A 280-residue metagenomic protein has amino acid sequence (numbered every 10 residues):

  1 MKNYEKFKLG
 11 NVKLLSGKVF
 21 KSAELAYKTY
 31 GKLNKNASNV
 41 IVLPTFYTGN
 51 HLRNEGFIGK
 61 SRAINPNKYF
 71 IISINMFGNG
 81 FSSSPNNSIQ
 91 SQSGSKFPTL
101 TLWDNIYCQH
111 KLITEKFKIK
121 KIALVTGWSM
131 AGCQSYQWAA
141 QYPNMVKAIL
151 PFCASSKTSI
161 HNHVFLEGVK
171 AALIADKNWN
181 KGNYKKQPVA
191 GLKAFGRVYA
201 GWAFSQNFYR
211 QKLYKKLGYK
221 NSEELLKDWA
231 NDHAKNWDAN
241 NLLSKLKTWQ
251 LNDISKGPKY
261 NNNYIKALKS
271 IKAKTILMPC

Functional and structural regions predicted by a protein language model:
M1-K13, L102-N105: N-terminal regions that are enriched for targeting/export leaders and immediately downstream pro/stem segments
F20, T48-C133, A140, N144-L166: Gly/Pro-rich cap/lid or specificity-loop segments adjacent to the active site
F20-K32: A short loop-to-beta-strand scaffold at the N-terminal edge of the catalytic core in hydrolase folds
A37-T48: Short beta-strand element of the alpha/beta-hydrolase
V146, P151-D232: Alpha/beta-hydrolase-fold enzymes
Y199, A203, L242-W249: Short alpha-helical scaffolding segments that buttress acidic/His motifs in well-ordered protein cores
D228, S244-A267: Active-site nucleophile elbow and catalytic-triad environment of alpha/beta-hydrolase enzymes
I271, L277-P279: Short beta-strand/loop motif that positions the catalytic acidic residue of the alpha/beta-hydrolase fold
